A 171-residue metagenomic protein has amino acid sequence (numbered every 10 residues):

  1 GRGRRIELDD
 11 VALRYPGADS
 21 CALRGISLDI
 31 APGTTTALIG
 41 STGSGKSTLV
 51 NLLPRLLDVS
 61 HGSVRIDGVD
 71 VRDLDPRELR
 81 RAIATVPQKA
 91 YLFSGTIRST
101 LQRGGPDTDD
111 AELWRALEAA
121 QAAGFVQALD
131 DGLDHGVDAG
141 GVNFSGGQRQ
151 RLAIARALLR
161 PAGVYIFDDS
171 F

Functional and structural regions predicted by a protein language model:
R2-F171: ABC-type nucleotide-binding domain
